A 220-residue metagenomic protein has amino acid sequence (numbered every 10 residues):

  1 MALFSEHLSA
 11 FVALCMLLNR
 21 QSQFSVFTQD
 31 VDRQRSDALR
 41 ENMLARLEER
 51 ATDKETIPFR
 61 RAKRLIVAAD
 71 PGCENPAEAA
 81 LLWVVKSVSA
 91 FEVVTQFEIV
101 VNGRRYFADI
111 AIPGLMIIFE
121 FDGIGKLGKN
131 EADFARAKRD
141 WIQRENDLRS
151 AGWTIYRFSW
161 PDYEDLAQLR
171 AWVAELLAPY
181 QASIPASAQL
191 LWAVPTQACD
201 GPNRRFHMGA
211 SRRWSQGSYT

Functional and structural regions predicted by a protein language model:
M1-E41: Hydrophobic alpha-helical segments and helix pairs
Q34-T220: Surface segments flanking catalytic/ligand-binding clefts of nucleic-acid enzymes
